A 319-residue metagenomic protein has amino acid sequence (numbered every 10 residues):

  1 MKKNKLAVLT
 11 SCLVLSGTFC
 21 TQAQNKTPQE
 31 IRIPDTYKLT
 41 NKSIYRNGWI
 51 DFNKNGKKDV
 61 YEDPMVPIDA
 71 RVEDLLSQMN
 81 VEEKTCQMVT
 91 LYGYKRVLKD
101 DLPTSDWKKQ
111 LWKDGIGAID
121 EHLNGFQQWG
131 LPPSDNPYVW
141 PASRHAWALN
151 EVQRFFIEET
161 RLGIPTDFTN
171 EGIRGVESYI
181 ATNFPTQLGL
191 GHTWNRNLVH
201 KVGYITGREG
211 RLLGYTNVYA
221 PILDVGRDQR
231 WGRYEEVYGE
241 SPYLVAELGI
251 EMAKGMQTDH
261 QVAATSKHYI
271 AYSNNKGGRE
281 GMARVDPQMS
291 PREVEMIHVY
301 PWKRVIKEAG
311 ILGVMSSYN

Functional and structural regions predicted by a protein language model:
M1-N25: Bacterial Sec-dependent N-terminal signal peptides
F19-N319: Glycoside hydrolase catalytic-domain context in secreted enzymes
